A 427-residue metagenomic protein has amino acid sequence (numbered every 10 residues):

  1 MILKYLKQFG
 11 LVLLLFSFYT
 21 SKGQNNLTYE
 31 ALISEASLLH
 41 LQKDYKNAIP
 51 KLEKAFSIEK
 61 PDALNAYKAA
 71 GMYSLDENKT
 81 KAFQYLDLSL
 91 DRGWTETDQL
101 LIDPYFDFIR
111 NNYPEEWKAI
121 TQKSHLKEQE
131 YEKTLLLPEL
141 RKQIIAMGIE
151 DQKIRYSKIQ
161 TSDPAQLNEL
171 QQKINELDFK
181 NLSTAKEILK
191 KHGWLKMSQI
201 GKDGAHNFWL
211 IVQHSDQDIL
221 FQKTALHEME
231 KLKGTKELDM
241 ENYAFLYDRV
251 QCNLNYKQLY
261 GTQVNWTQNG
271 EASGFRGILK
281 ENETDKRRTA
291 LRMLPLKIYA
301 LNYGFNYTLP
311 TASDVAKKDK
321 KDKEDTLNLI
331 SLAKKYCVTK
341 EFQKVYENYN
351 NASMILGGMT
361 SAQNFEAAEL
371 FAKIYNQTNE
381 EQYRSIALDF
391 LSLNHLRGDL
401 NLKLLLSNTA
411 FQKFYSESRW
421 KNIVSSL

Functional and structural regions predicted by a protein language model:
M1-E30, S34-L38: Bacterial Sec-dependent N-terminal signal peptides
T28, E35, K68-A69, L332 (+2 more regions): Structural register within alpha-helical repeat arrays
E30, L64-N65, L327, A362: Start-of-helix register in tetratricopeptide repeats
L38, Q42, K46, K60-D62 (+5 more regions): Preference for long, solvent-exposed alpha-helical segments and helix-linker "stalks"
L39, Y73, Y336, F371 (+1 more regions): Residue at a conserved register position within TPR or TPR-like alpha-solenoid repeats
A55, S89, A352-S353, N394: Canonical positions in the second alpha-helix
K60, W94, G357-G358, D399: Short coil turns that delineate tetratricopeptide repeat
